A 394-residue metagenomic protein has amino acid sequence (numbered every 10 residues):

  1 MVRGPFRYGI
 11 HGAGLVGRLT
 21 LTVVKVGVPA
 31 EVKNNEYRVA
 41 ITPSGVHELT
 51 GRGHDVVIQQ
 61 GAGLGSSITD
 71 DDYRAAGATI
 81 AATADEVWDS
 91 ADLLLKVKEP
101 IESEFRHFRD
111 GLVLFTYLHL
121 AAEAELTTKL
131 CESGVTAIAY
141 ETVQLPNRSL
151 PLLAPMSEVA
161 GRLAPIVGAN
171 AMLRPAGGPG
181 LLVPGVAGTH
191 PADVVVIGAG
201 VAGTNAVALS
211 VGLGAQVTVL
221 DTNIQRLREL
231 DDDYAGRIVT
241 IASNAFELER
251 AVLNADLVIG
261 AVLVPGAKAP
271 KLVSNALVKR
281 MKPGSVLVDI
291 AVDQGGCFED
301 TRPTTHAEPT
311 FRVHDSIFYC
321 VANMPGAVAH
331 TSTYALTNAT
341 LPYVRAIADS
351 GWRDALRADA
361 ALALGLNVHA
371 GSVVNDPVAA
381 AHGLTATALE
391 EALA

Functional and structural regions predicted by a protein language model:
Y8, T22-K25, E31, E102-D193 (+1 more regions): Glycine/serine-rich phosphate-binding loop and adjoining beta1-alpha1 elements at the start of nucleotide-handling
L19-K129, S133: An N-terminal-biased, well-structured beta-alpha scaffold segment characteristic of Rossmann-like dinucleotide-binding
L21, E86-W88, R106-R109, G185-H190 (+6 more regions): Solvent-exposed alpha-helices and their adjacent loops that cap or buttress functional pockets in soluble metabolic
P29-I68, G177-L263: Glycine-rich phosphate/diphosphate-binding loop of Rossmann-like nucleotide-binding domains
D92, K98-E99, L118-H119, N244 (+3 more regions): Short glycine-/small-residue-rich Rossmann-like dinucleotide-binding loops
E141-V167, A171-L182, V292, C297-A394: Adenosine-phosphate binding glycine-rich loop
D232-D315: Rossmann-like adenosine-cofactor binding region
